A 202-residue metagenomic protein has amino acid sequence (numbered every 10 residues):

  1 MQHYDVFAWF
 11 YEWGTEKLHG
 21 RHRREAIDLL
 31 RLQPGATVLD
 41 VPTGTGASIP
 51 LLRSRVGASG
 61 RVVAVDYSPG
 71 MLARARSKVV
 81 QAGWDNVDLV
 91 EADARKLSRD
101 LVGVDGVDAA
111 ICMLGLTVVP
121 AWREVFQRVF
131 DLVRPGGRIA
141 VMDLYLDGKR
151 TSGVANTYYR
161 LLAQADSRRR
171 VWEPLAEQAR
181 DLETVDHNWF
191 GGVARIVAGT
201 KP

Functional and structural regions predicted by a protein language model:
M1-R31, A47-L51, R74, R150-Y159: Conserved class I S-adenosyl-L-methionine
G14-T15, A140-R195: C-terminal alpha-helical "lid/dimerization" subdomain adjacent to the S-adenosyl-L-methionine
L39-V41, T45-K96: Class I SAM-dependent methyltransferase SAM/SAH-binding core
G57, V119-P120, V133-R134: Helix-to-beta-strand junctions that scaffold the AdoMet/dcAdoMet cofactor pocket in Class I SAM-dependent enzymes
R95-A110: A short acidic, Gly/Pro-enriched loop at the edge of an enzyme's catalytic core that lines a small-molecule cofactor
D108-A121: A short SAM/SAH-binding and catalytic strip from SAM-dependent methyltransferases
R123-P135: A short glycine-rich, Lys/Arg-flanked "PGG" loop and its adjoining helix->strand segment in the class I
V197-P202: C-terminal lobe and adjacent flexible extensions of AdoMet/dcAdoMet transferase-like proteins
